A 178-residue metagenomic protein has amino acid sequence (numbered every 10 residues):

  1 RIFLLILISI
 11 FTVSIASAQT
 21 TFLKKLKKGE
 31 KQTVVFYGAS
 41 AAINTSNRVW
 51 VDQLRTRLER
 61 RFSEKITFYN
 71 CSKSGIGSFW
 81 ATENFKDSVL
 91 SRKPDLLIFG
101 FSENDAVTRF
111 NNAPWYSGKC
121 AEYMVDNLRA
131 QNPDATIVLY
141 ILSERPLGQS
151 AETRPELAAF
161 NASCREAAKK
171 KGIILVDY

Functional and structural regions predicted by a protein language model:
I2-T12: Sec-dependent N-terminal signal peptides
F11-S14, Y116: Residues within alpha-helical transmembrane segments of multi-pass membrane proteins, especially transporters, ion
S17-S72, N84-K93: Serine-esterase "nucleophile elbow" of acetyl-processing enzymes
A39-N44, S72-I76, N104-A106, E144-L147: Short histidine/acidic/glycine/proline-rich micro-motifs that form metal- and phosphate-coordinating active-site loops
V49, I76, A159: Short alpha-helical
Q53-E64, W80-Y178: Alpha-helical cap/lid subdomain in secreted, periplasmic, or secretory-pathway luminal O-acyl-processing enzymes
